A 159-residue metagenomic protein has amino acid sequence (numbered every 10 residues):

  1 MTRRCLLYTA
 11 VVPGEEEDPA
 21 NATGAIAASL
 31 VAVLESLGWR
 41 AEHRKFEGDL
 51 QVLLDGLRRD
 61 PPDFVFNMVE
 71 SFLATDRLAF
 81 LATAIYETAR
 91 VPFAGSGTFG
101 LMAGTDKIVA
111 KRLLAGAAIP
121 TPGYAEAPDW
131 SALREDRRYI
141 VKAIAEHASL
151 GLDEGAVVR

Functional and structural regions predicted by a protein language model:
M1-P92, F99, V109: ATP-binding N-terminal substructure of ATP-dependent carboxylate-amine bond-forming enzymes
T2-L6, A10, L57-R59, M102-R159: Active-site nucleotide/adenylate-binding loops and adjacent lid/helix of ATP-dependent enzymes
V65, F93-G95, G123, V141: General beta-strand structural signal in soluble alpha/beta enzymes
